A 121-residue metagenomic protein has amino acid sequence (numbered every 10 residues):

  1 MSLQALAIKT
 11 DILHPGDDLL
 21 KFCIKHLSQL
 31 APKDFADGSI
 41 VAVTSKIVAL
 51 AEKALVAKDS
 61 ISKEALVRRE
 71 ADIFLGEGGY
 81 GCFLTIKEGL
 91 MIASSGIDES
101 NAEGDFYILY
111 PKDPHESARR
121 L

Functional and structural regions predicted by a protein language model:
M1-L121: N-terminal and secondary-structure boundary signal
